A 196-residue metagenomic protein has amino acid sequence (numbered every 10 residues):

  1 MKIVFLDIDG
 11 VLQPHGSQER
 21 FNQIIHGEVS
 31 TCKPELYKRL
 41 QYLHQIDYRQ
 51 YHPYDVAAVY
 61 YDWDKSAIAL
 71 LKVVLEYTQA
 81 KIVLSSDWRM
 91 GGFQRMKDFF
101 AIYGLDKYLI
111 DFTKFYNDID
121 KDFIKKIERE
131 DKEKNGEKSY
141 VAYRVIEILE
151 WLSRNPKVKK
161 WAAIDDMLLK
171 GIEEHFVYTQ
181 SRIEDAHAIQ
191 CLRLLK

Functional and structural regions predicted by a protein language model:
K2-V4, K160-W161: The start of beta-strands in P-loop NTPase/AAA+ ATPase cores
I3-D120: Alpha-helical substrate-recognition element adjacent to the catalytic core
Q94-K196: C-terminal cap/substrate-recognition subdomain and adjoining C-terminal extension of metal-dependent phosphatase-like
